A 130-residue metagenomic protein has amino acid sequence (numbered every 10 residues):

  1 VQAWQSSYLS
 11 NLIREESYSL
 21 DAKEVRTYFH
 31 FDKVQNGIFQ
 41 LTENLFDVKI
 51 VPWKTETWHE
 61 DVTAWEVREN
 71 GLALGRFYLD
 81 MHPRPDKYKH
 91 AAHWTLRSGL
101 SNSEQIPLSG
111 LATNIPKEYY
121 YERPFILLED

Functional and structural regions predicted by a protein language model:
V1-K117: Active-site-proximal, well-structured secondary-structure segments within enzyme catalytic domains
I115-D130: Short pre-active-site segment immediately N-terminal to the catalytic Zn-binding motif
